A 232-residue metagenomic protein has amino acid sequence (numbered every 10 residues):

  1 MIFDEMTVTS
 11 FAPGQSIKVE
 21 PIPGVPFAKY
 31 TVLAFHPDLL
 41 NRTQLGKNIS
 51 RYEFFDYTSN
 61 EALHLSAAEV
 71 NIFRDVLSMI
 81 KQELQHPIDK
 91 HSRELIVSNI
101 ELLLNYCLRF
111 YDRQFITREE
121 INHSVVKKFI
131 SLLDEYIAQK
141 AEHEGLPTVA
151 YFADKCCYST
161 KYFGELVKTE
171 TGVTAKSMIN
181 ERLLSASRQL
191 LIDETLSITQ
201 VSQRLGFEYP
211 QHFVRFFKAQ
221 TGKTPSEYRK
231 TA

Functional and structural regions predicted by a protein language model:
M1-D56: N-terminal regulatory/effector-sensing and dimerization cores that precede helix-turn-helix DNA-binding domains
F54-E101, Y106, F129: Amphipathic alpha-helical segments enriched in hydrophobic/aromatic residues interleaved with Lys/Arg
V97, E119-C156, S177-L196: A short, Lys/Arg-enriched amphipathic alpha-helix from helix-turn-helix/homeodomain DNA-binding modules
R109-E120: C-terminal regulatory or interaction extensions
Y151-Y158, F163, V167, V201-F207 (+2 more regions): Append "Primarily bacterial transcriptional regulators
T169-E208, K230-A232: Terminal helix-turn-helix DNA-binding modules in bacterial transcription factors
V214-A232: …primarily DNA-binding HTH/wHTH and HhH modules…
